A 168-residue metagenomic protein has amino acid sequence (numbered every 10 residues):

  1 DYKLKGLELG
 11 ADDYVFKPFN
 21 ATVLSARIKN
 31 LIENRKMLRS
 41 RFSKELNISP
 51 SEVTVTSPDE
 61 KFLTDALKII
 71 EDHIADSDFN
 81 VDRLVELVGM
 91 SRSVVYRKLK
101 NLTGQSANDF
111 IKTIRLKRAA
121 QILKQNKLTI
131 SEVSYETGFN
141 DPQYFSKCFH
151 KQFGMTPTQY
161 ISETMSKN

Functional and structural regions predicted by a protein language model:
D1-D13: Alpha4 helix (beta4-alpha4-beta5 surface) of REC/receiver domains from two-component response regulators
Y2, P18-I28, I32, S40: C-terminal output helix
L4, A21-T22, A26, T64 (+3 more regions): Surface-exposed alpha-helical interface segments used for non-catalytic interactions
R35-D65: CheY-like receiver
L67-F79, L99, T103, A120-T129 (+2 more regions): Basic, amphipathic alpha-helical hairpins
V81-F110, S134-T156: Basic/polar phosphate-binding segments, predominantly the helix-turn-helix DNA-binding elements of transcriptional
N101-N140, S162-N168: Terminal helix-turn-helix DNA-binding modules in bacterial transcription factors
